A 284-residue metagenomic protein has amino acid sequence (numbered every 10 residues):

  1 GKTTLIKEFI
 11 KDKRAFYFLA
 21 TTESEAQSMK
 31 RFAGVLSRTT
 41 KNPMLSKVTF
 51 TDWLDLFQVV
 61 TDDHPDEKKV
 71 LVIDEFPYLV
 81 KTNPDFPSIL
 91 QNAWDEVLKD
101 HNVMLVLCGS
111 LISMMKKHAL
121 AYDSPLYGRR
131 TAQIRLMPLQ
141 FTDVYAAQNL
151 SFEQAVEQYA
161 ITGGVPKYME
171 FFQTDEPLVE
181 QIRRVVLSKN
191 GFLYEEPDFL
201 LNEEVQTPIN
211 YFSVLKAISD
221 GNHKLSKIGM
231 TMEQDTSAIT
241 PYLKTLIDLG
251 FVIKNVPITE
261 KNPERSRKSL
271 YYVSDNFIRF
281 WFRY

Functional and structural regions predicted by a protein language model:
G1-Y284: Phosphate-binding site recognition
